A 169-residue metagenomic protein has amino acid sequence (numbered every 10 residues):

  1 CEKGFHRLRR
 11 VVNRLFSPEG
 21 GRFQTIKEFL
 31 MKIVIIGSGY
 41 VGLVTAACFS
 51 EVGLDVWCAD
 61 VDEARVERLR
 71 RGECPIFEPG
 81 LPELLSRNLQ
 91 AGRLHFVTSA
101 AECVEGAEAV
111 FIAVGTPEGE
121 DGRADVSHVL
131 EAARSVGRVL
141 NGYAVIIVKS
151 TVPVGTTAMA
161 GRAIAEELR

Functional and structural regions predicted by a protein language model:
R14-L30: Short, Lys/Arg-enriched N-terminal segments with co-localized hydrophobic residues within the first ~10-30 amino acids
F29, E51, D55, V61-E108 (+2 more regions): Conserved N-terminal Rossmann-fold NAD(P) cofactor-binding segment
S38-G39: Glycine-rich Rossmann-fold phosphate-binding loop(s) that bind the pyrophosphate of adenine dinucleotide cofactors
G42-L43: N-terminal Rossmann-fold NAD(P) dinucleotide-binding loop
V110-I112, V148: Redox-cofactor binding/interface segments in oxidoreductases and associated redox assembly factors
E118-R169: Rossmann-like NAD(P)(H) cofactor-binding subdomain of soluble oxidoreductases
